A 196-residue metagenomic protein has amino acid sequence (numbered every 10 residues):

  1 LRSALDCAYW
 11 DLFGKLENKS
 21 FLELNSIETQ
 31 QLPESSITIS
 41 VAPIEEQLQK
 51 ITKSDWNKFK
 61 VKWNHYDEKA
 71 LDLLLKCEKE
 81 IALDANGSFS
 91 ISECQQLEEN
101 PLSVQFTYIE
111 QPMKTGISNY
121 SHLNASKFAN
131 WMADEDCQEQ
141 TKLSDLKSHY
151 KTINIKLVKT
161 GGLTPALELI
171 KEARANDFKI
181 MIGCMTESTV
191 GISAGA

Functional and structural regions predicted by a protein language model:
L1-I81, N86-Q95: N-terminal capping/lid subdomain adjacent to the active-site entrance of alpha/beta enzymes
L5, Y9-F13, A166, G191-G195: Buried hydrophobic packing segments
V61, Y66-A194: Catalytic core of soluble alpha/beta enzymes
